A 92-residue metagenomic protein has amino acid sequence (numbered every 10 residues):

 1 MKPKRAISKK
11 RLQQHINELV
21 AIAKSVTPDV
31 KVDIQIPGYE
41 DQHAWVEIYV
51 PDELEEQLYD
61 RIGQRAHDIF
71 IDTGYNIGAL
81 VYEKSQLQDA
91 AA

Functional and structural regions predicted by a protein language model:
M1-Q13: N-terminal presequence-like segments and adjacent domain-start helices
L12-K24: Short, non-transmembrane alpha-helical segments in secretory-pathway proteins
A21-K31, F70-Y75: Short secondary-structure junctions
S25-W45: Short edge beta-strands and adjacent turn/loop segments
P37, Y49, Y82-S85: Short loop/turn motifs enriched for small/polar and acidic residues
H43-Y59: A short interface-forming secondary-structure element
Y59-A66: Short amphipathic alpha-helices in soluble, non-transmembrane regions that often serve as interface/regulatory elements
F70-A92: A short amphipathic beta-strand at an alpha->beta junction
